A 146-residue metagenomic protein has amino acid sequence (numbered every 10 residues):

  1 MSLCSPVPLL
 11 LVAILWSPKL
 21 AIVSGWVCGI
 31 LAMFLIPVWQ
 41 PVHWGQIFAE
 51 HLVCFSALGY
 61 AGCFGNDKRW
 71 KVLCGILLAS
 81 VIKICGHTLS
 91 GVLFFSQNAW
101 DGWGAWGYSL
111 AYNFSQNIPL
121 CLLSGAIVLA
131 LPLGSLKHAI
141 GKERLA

Functional and structural regions predicted by a protein language model:
M1-L15, K19-L20: Hydrophobic transmembrane alpha-helices
L3-P8, F48-S56: Membrane-embedded alpha-helical segments of multi-pass membrane proteins, especially the transmembrane helices
C4, W39-F48, C63-A146: Membrane-embedded alpha-helical hairpins and interfacial helices in multi-pass inner-membrane proteins
V12-I14, A61, G65: Helix-capping/transition residues at the boundaries of transmembrane alpha-helices and the short helical linkers
I22-V23, C74: Signature of the 12-TM Major Facilitator Superfamily
S24-I36, L78: Small-polar-interrupted transmembrane alpha-helices in polytopic inner-membrane proteins
G29-I30, F55, N113: Helical-face signature of the major facilitator-like transporter fold
